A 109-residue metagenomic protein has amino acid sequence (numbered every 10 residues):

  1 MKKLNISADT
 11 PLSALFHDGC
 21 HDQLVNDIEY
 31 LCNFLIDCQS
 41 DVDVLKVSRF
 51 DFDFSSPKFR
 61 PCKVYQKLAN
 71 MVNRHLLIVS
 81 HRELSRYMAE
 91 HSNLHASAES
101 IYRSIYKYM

Functional and structural regions predicted by a protein language model:
K2-M109: Flexible coil/loop and intrinsically disordered linker positions at secondary-structure junctions
